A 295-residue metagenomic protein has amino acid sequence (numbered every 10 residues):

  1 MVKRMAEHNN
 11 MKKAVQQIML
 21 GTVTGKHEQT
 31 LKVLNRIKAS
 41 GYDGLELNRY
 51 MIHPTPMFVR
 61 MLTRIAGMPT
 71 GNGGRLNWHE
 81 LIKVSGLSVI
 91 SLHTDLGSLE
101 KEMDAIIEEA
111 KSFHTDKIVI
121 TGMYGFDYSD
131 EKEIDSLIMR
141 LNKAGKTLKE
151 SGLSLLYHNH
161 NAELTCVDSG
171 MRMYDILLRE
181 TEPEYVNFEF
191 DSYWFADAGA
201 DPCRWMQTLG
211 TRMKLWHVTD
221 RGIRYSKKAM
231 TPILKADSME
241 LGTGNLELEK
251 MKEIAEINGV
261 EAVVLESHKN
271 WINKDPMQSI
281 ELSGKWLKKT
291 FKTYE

Functional and structural regions predicted by a protein language model:
V2-K117, N187, K285-E295: N-terminal pre-domain/capping segments
V15, L47, L92, I120 (+4 more regions): Conserved beta-strand positions
I18-L20, Y42, H93, Y157-H158 (+2 more regions): Tryptophan-centric aromatic hotspots in well-structured domains and transmembrane helices
L20-E28, L47-G73, T94-M103, G125-D135 (+5 more regions): Acidic-and-aromatic substrate-binding clefts and catalytic sites of carbohydrate-active enzymes
L45, L148-N245: Acidic/histidine-rich catalytic cores of soluble enzymes
R75, S88-N187, M277: Active-site acidic/histidine proton-transfer and metal-coordination neighborhood in alpha/beta enzyme cores
G244, M251-K252, A262-E266: H/E-rich (His + Asp/Glu) clusters that bind or coordinate divalent metals
K269-E295: Aromatic-rich peripheral "rim/lid" segments of glycoside hydrolase catalytic domains that contact and position glycan
